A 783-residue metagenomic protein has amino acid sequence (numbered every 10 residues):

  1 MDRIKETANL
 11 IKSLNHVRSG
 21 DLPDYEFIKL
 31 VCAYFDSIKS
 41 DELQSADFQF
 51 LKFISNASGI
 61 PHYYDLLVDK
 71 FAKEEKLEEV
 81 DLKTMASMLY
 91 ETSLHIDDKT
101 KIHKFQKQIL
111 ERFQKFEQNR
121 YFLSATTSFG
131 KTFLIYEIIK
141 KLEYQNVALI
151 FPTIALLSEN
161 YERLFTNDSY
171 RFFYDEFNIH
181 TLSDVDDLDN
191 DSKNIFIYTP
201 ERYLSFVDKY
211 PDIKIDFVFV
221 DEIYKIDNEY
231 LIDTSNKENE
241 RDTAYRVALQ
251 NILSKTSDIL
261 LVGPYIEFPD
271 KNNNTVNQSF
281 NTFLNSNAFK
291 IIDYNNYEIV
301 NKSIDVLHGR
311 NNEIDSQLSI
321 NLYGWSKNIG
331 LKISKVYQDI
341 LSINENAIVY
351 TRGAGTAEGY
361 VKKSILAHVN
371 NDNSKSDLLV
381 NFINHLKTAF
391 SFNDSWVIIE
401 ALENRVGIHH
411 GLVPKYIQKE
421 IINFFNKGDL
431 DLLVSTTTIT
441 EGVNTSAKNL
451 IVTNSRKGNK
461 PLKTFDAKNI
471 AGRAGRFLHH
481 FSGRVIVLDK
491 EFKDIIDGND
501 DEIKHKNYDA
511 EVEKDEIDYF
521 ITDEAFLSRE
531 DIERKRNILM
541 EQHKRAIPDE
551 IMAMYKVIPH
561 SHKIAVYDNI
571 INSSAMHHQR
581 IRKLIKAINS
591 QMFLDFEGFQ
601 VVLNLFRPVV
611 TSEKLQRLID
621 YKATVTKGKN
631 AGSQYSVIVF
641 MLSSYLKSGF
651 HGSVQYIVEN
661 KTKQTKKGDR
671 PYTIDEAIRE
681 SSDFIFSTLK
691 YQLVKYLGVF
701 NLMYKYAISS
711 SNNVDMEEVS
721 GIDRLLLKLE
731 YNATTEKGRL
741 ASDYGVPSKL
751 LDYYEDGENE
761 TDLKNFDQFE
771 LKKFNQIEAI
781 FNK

Functional and structural regions predicted by a protein language model:
M1-K783: N-terminal helicase ATP-binding lobe
